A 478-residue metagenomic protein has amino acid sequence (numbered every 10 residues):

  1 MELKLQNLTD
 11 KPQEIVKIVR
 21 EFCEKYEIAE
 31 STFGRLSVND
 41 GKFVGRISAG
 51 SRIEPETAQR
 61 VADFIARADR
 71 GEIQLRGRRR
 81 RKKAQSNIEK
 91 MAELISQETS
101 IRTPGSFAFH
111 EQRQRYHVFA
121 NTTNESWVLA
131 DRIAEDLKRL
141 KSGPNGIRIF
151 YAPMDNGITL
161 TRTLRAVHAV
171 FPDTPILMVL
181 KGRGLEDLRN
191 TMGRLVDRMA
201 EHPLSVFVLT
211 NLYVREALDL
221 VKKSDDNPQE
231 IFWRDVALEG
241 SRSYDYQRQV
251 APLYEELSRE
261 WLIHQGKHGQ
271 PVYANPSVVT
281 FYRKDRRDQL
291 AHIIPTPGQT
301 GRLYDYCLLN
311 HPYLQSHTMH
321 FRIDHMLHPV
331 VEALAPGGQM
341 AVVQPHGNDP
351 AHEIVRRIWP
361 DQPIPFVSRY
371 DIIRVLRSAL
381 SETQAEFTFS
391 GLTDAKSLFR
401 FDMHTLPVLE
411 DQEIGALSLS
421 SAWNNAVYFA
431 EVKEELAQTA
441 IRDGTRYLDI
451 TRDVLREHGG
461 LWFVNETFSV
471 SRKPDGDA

Functional and structural regions predicted by a protein language model:
F43-A62: Short, basic-rich loop-to-helix N-cap that marks the start of a DNA-contacting helix
K82-R115, Y244-L257: N-terminal, positively charged/glycine-rich alpha-helical extensions of SAM-dependent methyltransferases
E98-R102, V167-R302, V432-I441, R456: Class I S-adenosyl-L-methionine-dependent methyltransferase module
T99-G146: Class I SAM-dependent methyltransferase Rossmann-like catalytic core, especially the SAM/SAH-binding loop
P144-G157, M178-V179: Conserved class I S-adenosyl-L-methionine
Q299-G301, F321-P336: A short glycine-rich, Lys/Arg-flanked "PGG" loop and its adjoining helix->strand segment in the class I
G337-H346: Conserved beta-strand signature within the Rossmann-like core of class I S-adenosyl-L-methionine
E353-L392: Conserved Class I S-adenosyl-L-methionine
